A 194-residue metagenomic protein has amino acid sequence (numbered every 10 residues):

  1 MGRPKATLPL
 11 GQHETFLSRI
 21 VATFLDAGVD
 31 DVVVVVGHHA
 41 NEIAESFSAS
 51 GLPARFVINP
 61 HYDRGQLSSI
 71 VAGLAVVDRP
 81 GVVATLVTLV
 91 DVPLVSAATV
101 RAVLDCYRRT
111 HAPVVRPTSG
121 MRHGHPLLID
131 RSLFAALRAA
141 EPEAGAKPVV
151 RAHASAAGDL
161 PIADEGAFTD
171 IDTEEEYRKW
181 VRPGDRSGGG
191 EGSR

Functional and structural regions predicted by a protein language model:
M1, S96, L137-R138, V181: Activation segment
M1-H123, S155-I162: Nucleotide and nucleotide-moiety/phosphate-recognizing core
P9-Q12, A135-A139: Short, flexible loop segments at the rims of nucleotide/cofactor-binding pockets, characterized by
V71-G73, S132-L137: Short beta-strand and adjoining strand-loop segment in the mid-core of the Rossmann-like NAD(P)-dependent dehydrogenase
H125-I129, T169-D172: Short glycine- and hydrophobic/aromatic-rich loop-to-beta-strand nucleating segment in the catalytic cores
A135, E141-R194: Conserved alpha/beta core of the MobA/IspD/sugar-nucleotide pyrophosphorylase nucleotidyltransferase superfamily
